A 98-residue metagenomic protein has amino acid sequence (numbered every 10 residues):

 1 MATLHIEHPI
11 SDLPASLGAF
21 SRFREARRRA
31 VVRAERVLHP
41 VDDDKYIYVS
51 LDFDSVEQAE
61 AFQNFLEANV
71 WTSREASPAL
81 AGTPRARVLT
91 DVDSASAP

Functional and structural regions predicted by a protein language model:
M1-L4: Short structural boundary motif marking the start of a folded domain
E7-P9, S50-D52: Short hydrophobic/aromatic beta-strand micro-patches that form the beta-sheet surface supporting nucleotide- or nucleic
P9-A19: Short, surface-exposed ligand-recognition loops at beta-strand->loop->(often short) alpha-helix junctions that present
D12-P14, S55-E57, V92: Residues that cap or initiate secondary-structure elements
G18-R36, D52-R87: An amphipathic, aromatic/His-enriched active-site/gating alpha helix that lines ligand/cofactor pockets
H39-V41: Short, low-complexity Ser/Thr-rich regulatory SLiMs
D43-Y46: Short acidic/glycine-enriched loop/turn segments that link adjacent beta-strands
R85-P98: Short, low-order "capping/linker" segments at domain edges
